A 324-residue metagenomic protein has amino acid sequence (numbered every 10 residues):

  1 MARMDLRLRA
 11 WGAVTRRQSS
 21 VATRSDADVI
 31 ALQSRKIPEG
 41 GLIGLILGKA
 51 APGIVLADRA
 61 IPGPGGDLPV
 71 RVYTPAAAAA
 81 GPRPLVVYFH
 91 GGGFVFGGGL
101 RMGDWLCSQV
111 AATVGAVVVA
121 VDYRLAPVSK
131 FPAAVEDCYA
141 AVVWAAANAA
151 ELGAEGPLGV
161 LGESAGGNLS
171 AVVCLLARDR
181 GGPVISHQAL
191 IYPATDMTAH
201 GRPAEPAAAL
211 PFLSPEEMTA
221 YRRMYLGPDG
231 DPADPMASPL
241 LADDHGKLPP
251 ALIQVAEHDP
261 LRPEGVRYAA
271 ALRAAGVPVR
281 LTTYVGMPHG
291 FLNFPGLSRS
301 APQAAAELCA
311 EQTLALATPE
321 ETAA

Functional and structural regions predicted by a protein language model:
M1-V72, A317-A324: A glycine/proline-hinged amphipathic helix-loop "lid/cap" segment that gates access to hydrophobic ligand pockets
P82-G92: Short beta-strand element of the alpha/beta-hydrolase
L100-A120: Short amphipathic alpha-helix adjacent to the substrate-entry channel of hydrolases
S129-A149, L308: Alpha/beta-hydrolase active-site loop
E151-S164: Alpha/beta-hydrolase fold nucleophile elbow
L175-G230: Hydrolase active-site cap/lid region
K247, I253-V255: Short beta-strand/loop motif that positions the catalytic acidic residue of the alpha/beta-hydrolase fold
S298-A324: Catalytic active-site module of serine/aspartate enzymes centered on a nucleophile-bearing elbow/loop
